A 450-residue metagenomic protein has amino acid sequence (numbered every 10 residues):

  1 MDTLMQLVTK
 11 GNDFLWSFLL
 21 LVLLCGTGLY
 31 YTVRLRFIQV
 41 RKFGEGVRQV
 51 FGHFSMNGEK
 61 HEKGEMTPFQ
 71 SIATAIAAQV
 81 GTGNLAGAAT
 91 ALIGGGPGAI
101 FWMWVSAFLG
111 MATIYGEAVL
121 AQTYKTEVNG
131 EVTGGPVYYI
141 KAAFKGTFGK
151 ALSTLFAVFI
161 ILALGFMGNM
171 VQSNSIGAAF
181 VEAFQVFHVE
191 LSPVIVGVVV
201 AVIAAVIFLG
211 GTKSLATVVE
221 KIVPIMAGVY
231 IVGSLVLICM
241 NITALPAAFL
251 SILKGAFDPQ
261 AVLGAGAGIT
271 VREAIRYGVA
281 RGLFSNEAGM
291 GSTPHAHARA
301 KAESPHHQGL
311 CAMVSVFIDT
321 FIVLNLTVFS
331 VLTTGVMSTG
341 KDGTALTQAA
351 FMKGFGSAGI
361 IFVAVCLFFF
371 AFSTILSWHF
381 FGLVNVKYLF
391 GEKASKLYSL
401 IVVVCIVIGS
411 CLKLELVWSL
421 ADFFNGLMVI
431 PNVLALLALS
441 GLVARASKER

Functional and structural regions predicted by a protein language model:
M1-T82, L92-G98, G110, V407 (+1 more regions): N-terminal alpha-helical transmembrane segments of multi-pass membrane transport and channel/translocase proteins
T3-L4, R34-Q39, G83-A88, F166-G177 (+5 more regions): Transmembrane helix-loop junctions in multi-pass membrane proteins
L23-G26, W104, L152-V158, F184-G210 (+3 more regions): Transmembrane alpha-helical segments of multi-pass small-molecule transport proteins
L23-T27, R34-V47, F156, S173-F180 (+4 more regions): Membrane-interface loop-to-helix entry segments
V50-I72, A107, A118, Q122-A163 (+2 more regions): Transmembrane-helix boundary/entry motifs in multi-pass membrane transporters
M56-I93, L120-T123, V128-A143, V158-I161 (+1 more regions): Alpha-helical membrane segments and immediately flanking helix-loop junctions that form or couple to the substrate/ion
L109-E117, G197-T212, V223-T243, R276 (+3 more regions): Selective recognition of specific alpha-helical transmembrane segments in multi-pass small-molecule
Y115-N129, L235-S251, P259-G266, R299-A302 (+1 more regions): Extracellular/periplasmic helix-exit of transmembrane alpha-helices
